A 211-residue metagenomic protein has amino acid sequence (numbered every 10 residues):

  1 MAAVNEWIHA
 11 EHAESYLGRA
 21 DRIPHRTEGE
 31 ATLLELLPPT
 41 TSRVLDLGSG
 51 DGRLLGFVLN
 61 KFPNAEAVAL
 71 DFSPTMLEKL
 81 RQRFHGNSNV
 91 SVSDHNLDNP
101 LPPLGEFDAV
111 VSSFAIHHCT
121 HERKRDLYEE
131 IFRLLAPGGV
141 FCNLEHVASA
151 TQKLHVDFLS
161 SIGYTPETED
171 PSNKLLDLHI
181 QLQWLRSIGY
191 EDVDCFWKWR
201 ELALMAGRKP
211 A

Functional and structural regions predicted by a protein language model:
M1-P38, R53: Conserved class I S-adenosyl-L-methionine
D51-F62: Conserved SAM-binding loop of SAM-dependent methyltransferases across substrates and taxa, primarily the Class I
S73-T75: Conserved SAM/SAH-binding beta-strand->alpha-helix loop
L80-R81: Conserved SAM-binding loop
G86-D98: Conserved SAM-binding strand-loop segment of SAM-dependent methyltransferases
P102-V110: A short acidic, Gly/Pro-enriched loop at the edge of an enzyme's catalytic core that lines a small-molecule cofactor
R125-P137: A short glycine-rich, Lys/Arg-flanked "PGG" loop and its adjoining helix->strand segment in the class I
C142-I188, V193-C195: C-terminal alpha-helical "lid/dimerization" subdomain adjacent to the S-adenosyl-L-methionine
